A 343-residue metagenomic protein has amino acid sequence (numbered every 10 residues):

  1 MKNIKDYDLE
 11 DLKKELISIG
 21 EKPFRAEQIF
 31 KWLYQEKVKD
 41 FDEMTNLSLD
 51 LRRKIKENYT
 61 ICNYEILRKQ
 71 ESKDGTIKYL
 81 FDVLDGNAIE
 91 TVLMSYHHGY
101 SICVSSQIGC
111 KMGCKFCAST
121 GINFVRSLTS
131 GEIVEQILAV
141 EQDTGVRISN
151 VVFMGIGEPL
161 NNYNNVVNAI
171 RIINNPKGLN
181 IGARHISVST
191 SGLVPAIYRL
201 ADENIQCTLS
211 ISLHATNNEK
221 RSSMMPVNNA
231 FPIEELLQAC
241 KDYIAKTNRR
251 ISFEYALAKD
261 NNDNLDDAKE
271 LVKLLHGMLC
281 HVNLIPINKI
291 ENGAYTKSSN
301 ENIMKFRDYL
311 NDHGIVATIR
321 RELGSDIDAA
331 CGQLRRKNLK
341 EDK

Functional and structural regions predicted by a protein language model:
M1-I89, K241-R250, Y255-K343: Auxiliary Fe-S-binding modules of radical SAM enzymes
I77, I89, Y100-V104, M112 (+1 more regions): Generic beta-strand structural signal
N87, H97, S191-P195: Short beta->alpha connector loops
L93-M94, N165: Residue-level structural signal for beta-strand termini and adjacent loop
S95-E132: Canonical Radical SAM [4Fe-4S] cluster-binding loop centered on the CxxxCxxC motif and its immediate flanking residues
T120-N150: Conserved alpha-helical substructure of the radical SAM core
E141-N150, G155-R320: Conserved AdoMet/S-adenosylmethionine-binding subsite of the radical SAM
